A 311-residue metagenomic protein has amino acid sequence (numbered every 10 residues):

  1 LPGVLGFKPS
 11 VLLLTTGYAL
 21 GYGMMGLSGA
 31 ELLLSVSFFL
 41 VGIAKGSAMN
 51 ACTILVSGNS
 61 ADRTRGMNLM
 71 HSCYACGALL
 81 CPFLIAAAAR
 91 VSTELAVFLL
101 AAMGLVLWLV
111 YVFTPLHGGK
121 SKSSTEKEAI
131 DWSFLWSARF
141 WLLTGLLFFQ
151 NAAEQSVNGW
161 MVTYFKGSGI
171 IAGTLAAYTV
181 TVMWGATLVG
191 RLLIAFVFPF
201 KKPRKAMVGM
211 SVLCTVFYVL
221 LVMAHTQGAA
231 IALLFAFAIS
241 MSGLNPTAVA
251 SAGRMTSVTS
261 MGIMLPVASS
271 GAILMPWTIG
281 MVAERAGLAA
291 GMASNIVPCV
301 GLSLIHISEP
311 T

Functional and structural regions predicted by a protein language model:
L1-G26: Conserved MFS/SLC helix-loop-helix module at the cytosolic interface between two early adjacent transmembrane helices
L1-G6, G190-K202, A283: Helix-to-loop junctions at the C-terminal end of transmembrane segments in multipass secondary transporters
G6, L27-L32, A61, A224-H225: Helix-breaking motifs and short loop linkers at transmembrane-helix boundaries and internal kinks in secondary membrane
F38-S72: Cytoplasmic helix-loop-helix junction between adjacent transmembrane helices in 12-TM secondary transporters
L69-L116: Helix-loop-helix hairpin linking two adjacent transmembrane segments in secondary transporters
A138-T181: Extracytoplasmic gate region of multi-pass secondary transporters
R204-A248: C-terminal transmembrane helical hairpin of 12-TM major facilitator-type secondary transporters
S303-T311: Residue-level detector of conserved catalytic or cofactor/ligand-binding positions in enzyme active sites
